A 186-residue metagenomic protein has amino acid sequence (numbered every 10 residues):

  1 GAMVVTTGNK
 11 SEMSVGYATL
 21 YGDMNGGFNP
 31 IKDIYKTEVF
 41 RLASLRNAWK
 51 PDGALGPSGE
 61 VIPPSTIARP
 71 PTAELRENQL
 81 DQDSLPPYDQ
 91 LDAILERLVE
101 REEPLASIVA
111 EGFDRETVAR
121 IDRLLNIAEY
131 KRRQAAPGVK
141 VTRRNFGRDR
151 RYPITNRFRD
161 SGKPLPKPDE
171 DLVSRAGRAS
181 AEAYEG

Functional and structural regions predicted by a protein language model:
G1-G186: ATP/NTP-dependent adenylation/nucleotidyl-transfer catalytic domains that generate, transfer, or process NMP-activated
